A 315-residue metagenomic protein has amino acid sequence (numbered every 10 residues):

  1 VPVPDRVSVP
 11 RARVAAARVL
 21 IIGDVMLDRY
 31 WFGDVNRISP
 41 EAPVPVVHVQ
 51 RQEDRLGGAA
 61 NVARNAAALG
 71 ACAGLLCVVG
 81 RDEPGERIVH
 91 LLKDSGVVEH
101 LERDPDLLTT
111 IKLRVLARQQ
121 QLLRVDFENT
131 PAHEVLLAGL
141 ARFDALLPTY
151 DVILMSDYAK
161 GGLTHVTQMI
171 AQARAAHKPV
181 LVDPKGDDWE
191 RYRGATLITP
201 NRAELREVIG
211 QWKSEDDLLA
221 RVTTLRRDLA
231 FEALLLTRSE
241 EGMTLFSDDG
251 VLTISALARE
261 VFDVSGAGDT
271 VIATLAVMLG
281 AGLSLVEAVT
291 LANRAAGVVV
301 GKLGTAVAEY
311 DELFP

Functional and structural regions predicted by a protein language model:
P2-R11, A17-R18, P40, V44-I111: Substrate-binding N-lobe of the ribokinase-like
V14, L147-P148, W189-R193: A short, aliphatic-rich alpha-helical micro-motif
L20-I22, R124, D151-L154, L181 (+2 more regions): Structural motif
V25, Y158, T270: Active-site metal-binding loops of divalent metal-dependent hydrolases
H100-L107, K112-T149: Conserved phosphate-binding/catalytic loop of the ribokinase/pfkB sugar-kinase fold
P148-G162: Short acidic, glycine-rich surface-loop motifs adjacent to enzyme active sites
K160-V251: Conserved phosphate/ATP/ADP-binding segment of small-molecule kinases
E232-A233, L257-F314: Conserved post-catalytic alpha-helical subdomain immediately downstream of the catalytic base and nucleotide-binding
